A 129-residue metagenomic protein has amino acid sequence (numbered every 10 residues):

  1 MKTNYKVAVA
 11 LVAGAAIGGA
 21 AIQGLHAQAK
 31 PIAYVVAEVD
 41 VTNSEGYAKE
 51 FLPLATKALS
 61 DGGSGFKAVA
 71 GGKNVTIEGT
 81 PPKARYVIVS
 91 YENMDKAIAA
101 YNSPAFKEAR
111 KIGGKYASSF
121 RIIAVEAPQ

Functional and structural regions predicted by a protein language model:
M1-L11: Bacterial N-terminal signal peptides that target proteins for export
G14, G18-I98, E126-Q129: Short S/T/G/P-rich N-terminal loop/turn motif that feeds into the first structured element of a domain
V89-Q129: Surface-exposed, polar helix/loop patches in the mature regions of secreted/periplasmic/lumenal proteins that form
